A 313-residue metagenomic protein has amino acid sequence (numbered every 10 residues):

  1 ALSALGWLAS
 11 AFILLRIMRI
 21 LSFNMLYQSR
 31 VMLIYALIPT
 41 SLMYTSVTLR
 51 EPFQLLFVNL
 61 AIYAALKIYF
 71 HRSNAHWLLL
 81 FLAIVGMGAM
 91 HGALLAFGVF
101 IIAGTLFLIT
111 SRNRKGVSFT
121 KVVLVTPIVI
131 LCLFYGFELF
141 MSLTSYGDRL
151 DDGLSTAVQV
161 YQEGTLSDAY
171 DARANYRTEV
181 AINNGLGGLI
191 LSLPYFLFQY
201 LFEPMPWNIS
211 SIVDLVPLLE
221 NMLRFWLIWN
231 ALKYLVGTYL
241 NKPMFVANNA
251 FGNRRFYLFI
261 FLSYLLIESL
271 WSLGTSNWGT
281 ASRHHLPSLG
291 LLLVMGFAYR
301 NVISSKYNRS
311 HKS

Functional and structural regions predicted by a protein language model:
A1-L21, W226-N230: Transmembrane-helix motifs of polytopic, lipid-linked glycan transferases
L14-L37: Transmembrane-helix signature of polytopic, membrane-embedded enzymes that assemble or transfer cell-envelope glycans
I20, L26, H71-H76, K115-V117 (+2 more regions): Membrane-interface helix-loop-helix junctions at transmembrane boundaries of multi-pass membrane enzymes, predominantly
L21-S22, F53, N59-H76: Membrane-interface transmembrane helices that cradle and orient dolichyl/undecaprenyl
L26-M32, I68-V85: Short hydrophobic alpha-helices at membrane interfaces in multi-pass membrane enzymes
L42-M43, A64, H76-G98: Membrane-interface alpha helices of multi-pass inner-membrane proteins
S46-E51: Short acidic/glycine- and proline-prone juxtamembrane loop motifs at membrane-interface regions of multi-pass membrane
G92, A96-M222: Alpha-helical transmembrane segments and terminal signal-anchor/GPI-anchor hydrophobic tails, characterized by long
